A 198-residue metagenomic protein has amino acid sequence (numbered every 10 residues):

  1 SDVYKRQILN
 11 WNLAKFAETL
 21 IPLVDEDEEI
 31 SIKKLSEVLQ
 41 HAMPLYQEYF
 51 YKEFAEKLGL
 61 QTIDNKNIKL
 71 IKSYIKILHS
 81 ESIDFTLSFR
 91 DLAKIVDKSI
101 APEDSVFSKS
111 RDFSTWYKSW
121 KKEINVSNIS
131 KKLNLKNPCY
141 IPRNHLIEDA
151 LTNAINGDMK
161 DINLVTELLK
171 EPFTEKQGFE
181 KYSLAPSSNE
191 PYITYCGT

Functional and structural regions predicted by a protein language model:
V3-Y4: Short, small-residue-biased leader/transition segments that mark boundaries at the very start of proteins
K15-P22: Well-ordered alpha-helical scaffold segments within catalytic/enzyme domains
E26-N137, N144: Helix-loop elements that line ligand-binding/catalytic pockets
T115, W120-T198: C-terminal amphipathic alpha-helical interaction region
